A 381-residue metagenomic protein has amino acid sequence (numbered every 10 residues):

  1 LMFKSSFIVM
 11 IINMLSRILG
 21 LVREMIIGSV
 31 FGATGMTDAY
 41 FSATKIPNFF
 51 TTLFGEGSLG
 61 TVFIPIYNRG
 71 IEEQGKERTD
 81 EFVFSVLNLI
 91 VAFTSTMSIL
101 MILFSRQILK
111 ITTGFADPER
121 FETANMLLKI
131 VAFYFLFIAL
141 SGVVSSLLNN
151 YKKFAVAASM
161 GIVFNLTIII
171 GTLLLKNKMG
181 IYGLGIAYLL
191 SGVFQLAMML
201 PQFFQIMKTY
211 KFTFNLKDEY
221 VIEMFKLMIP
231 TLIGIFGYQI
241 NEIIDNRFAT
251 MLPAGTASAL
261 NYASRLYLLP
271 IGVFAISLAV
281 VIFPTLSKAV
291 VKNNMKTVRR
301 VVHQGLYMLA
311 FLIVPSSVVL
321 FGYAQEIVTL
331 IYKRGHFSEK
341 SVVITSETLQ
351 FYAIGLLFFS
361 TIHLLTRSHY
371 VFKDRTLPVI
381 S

Functional and structural regions predicted by a protein language model:
L1-S381: Membrane-embedded alpha-helical bundles of multi-pass transporters/translocases, especially carrier/permease families
